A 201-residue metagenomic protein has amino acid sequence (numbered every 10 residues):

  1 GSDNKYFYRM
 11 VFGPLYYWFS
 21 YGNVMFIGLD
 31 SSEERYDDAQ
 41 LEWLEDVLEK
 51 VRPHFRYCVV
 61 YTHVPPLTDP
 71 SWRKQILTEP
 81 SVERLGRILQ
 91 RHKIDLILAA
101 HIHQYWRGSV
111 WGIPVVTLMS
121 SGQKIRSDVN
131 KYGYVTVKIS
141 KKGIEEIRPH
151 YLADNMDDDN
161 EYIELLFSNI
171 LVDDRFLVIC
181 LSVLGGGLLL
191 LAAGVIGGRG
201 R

Functional and structural regions predicted by a protein language model:
G1-K5, N155-M156, I196: Proteins with a high burden of low-complexity, intrinsically disordered sequence enriched in S/T/G/P/A and R, requiring
G1-Y57, R73-L96, W106-S140: Extended active-site neighborhood of metal-dependent phosphoesterases/phosphodiesterases
F26, P65-D69: A short, flexible beta-alpha/helix-coil linker loop
G28, C58-T62, E145: Functionally constrained cores in energy, signaling, and assembly domains
V60-P66, D95-Y105: Histidine-centered catalytic micro-motifs
Y105-L181: Binuclear metal-dependent phosphoesterase catalytic core
N169-R201: C-terminal single-pass membrane-anchor helix
